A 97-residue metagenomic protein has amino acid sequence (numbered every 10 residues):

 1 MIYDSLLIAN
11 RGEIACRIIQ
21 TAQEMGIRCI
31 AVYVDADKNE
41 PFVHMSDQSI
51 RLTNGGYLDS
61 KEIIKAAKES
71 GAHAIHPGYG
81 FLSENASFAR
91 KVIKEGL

Functional and structural regions predicted by a protein language model:
M1-L97: ATP-binding N-terminal substructure of ATP-dependent carboxylate-amine bond-forming enzymes
